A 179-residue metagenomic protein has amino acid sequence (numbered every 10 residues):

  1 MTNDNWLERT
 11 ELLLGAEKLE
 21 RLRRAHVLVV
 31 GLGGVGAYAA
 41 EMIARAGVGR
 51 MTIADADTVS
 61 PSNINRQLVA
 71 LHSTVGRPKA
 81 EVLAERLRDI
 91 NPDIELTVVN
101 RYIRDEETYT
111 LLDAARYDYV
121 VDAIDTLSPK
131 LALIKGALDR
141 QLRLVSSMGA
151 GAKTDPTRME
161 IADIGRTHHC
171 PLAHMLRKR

Functional and structural regions predicted by a protein language model:
M1-L28: N-terminal charged helix/coil linker that caps or initiates catalytic domains
R23-A44, R50-D55: Glycine-rich adenosine-cofactor-binding loop
A39-A40, L83, L133: Hydrophobic residues within alpha-helices that form the first helical element adjacent to the glycine-rich loop
V48-N91: Glycine-rich phosphate-binding loop and adjoining beta1-alpha1-beta2 segment of Rossmann-like nucleotide-binding folds
L96-V98: Hydrophobic/aromatic anchor residues within beta-strands of the central parallel beta-sheet of Rossmann-like
N100-Y102: Conserved acidic residues
R104, Y119-R179: E1/E1-like adenylate-forming module used to activate ubiquitin-like modifiers and sulfur-carrier proteins
E106-Y117: Short amphipathic alpha-helix with an adjacent loop that forms part of the alpha/beta core around
